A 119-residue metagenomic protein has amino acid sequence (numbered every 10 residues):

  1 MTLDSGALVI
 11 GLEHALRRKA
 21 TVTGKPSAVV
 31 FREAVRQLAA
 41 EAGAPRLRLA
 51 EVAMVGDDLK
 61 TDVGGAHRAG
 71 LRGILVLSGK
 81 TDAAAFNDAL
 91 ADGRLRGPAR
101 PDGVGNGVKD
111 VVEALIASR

Functional and structural regions predicted by a protein language model:
M1-R119: Asp-based, Mg2+/Mn2+-dependent phosphohydrolase catalytic module
